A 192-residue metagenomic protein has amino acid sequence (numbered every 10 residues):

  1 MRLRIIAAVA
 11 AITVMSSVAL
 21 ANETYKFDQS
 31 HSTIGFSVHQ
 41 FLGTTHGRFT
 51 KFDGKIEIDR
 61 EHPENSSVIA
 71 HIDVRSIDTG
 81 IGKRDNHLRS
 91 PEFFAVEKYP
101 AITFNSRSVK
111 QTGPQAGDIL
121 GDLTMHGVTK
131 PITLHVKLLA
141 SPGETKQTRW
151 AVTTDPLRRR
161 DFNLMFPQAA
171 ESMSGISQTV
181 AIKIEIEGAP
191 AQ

Functional and structural regions predicted by a protein language model:
M1-A7: Bacterial N-terminal signal peptides that target proteins for export
L3, S17-A21: Hydrophobic membrane-targeting and insertion signals
A7-S17: Bacterial N-terminal signal peptides
L20-Q192: Low-complexity, acidic/polar, glycine-enriched regions of mature
